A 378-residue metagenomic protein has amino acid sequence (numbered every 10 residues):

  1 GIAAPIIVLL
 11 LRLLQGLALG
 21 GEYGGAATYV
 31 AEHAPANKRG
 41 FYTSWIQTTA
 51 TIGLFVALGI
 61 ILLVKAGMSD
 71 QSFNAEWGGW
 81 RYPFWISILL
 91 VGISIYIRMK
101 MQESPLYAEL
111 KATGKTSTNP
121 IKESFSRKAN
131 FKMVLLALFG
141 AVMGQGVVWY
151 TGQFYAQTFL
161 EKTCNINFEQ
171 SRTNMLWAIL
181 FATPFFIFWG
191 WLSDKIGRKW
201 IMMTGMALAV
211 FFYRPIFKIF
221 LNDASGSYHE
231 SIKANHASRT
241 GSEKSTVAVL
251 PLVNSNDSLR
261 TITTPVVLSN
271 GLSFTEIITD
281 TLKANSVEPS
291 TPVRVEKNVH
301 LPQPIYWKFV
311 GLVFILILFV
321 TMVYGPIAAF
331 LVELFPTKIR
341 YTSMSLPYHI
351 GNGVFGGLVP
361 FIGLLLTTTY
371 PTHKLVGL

Functional and structural regions predicted by a protein language model:
G1-G20, R81, Y228-G241, Q303-M322: Hydrophobic core of transmembrane alpha-helices in multi-pass small-molecule transporters, especially MFS/SLC-type
I6, T163-L180, Q303-G311, L375-G377: Loop-to-transmembrane helix entry
A50-R98: Helix-loop-helix hairpin linking two adjacent transmembrane segments in secondary transporters
L58-I61, K65, N130-T183, I216-F220 (+6 more regions): Extracytoplasmic gate region of multi-pass secondary transporters
A66-I86, P292-I305, L365-L378: A membrane-interface helix-boundary motif in multi-pass transporters
M99-K122: Flexible cytoplasmic inter-helical loops of multi-pass small-molecule transporters
K195-M206: Cytoplasmic membrane-interface "Motif A"-like loop-to-helix N-cap segments of 12-TM Major Facilitator Superfamily
F217-G311: Low-complexity, proline/glycine-enriched hydrophobic segments characteristic of transmembrane helices
